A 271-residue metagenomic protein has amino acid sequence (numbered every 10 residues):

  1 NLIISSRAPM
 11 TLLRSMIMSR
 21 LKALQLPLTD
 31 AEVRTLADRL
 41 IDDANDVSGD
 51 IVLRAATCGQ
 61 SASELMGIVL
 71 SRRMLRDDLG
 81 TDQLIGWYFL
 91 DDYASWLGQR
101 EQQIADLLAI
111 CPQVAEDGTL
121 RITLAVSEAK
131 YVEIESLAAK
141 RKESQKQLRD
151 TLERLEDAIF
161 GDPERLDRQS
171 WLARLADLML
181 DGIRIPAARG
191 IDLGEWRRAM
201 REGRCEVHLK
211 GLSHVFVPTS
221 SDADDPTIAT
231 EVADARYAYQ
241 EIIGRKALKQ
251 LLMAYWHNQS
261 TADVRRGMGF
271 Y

Functional and structural regions predicted by a protein language model:
N1-I41, K246-Y271: Nuclease-adjacent, charged terminal/linker segments that flank catalytic cores
A44-Q103, D162-E164: Acidic-basic catalytic patches of nuclease active cores, encompassing PD-(D/E)XK and other metal-cofactor nuclease
R76-Q83, E135-L212: Acidic, metal/cofactor-coordinating or nucleic-acid-engaging core segments within structured domains
W87-D92, L124-A129, K210-P218: Extended hydrophobic secondary-structure segments that form protein cores and membrane-embedded regions
G98-V114: Conserved alpha/beta core surface patches that mediate binding of polyanionic ligands
A109-V126, V132: Active-site beta-strand-loop-beta-strand hairpin of nuclease catalytic cores that positions key catalytic residues
Y131-S136, S221-D224: Short acidic, S/G/P-rich loop/turn micro-motifs used as interaction or catalytic elements
I183-Y271: Non-catalytic C-terminal interaction segments of nucleic acid-processing enzymes
